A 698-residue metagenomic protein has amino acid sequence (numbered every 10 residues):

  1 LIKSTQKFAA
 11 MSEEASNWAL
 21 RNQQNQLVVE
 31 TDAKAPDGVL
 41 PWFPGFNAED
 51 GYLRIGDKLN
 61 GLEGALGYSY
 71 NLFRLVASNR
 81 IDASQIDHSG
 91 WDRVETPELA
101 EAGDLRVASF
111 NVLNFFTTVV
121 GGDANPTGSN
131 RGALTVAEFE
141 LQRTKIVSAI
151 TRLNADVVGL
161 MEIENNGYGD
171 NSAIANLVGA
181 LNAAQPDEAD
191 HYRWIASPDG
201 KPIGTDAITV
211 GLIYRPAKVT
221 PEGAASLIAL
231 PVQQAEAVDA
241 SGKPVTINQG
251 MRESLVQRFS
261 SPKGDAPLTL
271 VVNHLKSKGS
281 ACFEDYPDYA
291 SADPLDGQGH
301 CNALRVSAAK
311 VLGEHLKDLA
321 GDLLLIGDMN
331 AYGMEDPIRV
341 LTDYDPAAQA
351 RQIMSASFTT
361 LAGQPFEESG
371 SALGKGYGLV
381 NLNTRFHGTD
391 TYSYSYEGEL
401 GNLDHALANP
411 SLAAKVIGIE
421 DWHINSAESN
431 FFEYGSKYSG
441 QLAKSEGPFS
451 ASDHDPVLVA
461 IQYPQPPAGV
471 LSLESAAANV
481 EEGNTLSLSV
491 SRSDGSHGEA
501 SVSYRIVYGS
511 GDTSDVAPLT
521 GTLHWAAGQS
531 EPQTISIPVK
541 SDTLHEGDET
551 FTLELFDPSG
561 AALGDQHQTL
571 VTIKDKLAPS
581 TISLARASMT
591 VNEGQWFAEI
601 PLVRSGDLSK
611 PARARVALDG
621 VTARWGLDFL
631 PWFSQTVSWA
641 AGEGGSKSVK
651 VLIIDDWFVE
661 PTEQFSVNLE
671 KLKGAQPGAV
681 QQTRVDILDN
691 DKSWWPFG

Functional and structural regions predicted by a protein language model:
L1-S129, Q142-V147, V232, K243-I247 (+3 more regions): Extended non-catalytic accessory segments flanking core domains
K34-P36, V112-T117, I163-Y168, D199-G204 (+5 more regions): Solvent-exposed loop/turn segments at secondary-structure junctions within structured extracellular/periplasmic domains
G67, T151-A155, I163, Y168 (+7 more regions): Sec-exported extracytoplasmic/periplasmic mature domains
V76-G211, K243-V245, L268, A281-K310 (+2 more regions): N-terminal, active-site-proximal structural segment of metallo-dependent hydrolase catalytic domains
A183, D293-K415: Metal-dependent phosphoesterases centered on the DNase I-like endonuclease/exonuclease/phosphatase
G204-L227, S260, E399-K415, I461-Q462: Conserved beta strand-loop-helix elements of the APE1-like EEP
T209-G264, V272: A well-ordered secondary-structure block
Q465-G698: Short boundary segments that mark the start of a structured unit
